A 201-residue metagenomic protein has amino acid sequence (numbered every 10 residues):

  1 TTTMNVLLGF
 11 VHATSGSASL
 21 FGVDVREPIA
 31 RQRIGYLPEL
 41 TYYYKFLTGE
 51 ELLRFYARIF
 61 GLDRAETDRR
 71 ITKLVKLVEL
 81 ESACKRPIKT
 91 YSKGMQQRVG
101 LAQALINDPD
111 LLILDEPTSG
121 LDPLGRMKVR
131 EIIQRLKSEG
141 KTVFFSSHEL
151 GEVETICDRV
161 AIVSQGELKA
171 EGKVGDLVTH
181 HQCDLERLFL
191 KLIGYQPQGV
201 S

Functional and structural regions predicted by a protein language model:
G16-A30: Conserved ABC transporter NBD signature motif
R54, R58, A65-A83: Conserved ABC ATPase "signature" region
D108: Conserved catalytic motifs of ABC-family nucleotide-binding domains
L112-D115: Catalytic Walker B motif of ABC-type/P-loop ATPase nucleotide-binding domains
V153-T155: A short, surface-exposed alpha-helical micro-motif characterized by mixed small hydrophobic and charged/polar residues
E171-G172: ABC ATPase "signature
